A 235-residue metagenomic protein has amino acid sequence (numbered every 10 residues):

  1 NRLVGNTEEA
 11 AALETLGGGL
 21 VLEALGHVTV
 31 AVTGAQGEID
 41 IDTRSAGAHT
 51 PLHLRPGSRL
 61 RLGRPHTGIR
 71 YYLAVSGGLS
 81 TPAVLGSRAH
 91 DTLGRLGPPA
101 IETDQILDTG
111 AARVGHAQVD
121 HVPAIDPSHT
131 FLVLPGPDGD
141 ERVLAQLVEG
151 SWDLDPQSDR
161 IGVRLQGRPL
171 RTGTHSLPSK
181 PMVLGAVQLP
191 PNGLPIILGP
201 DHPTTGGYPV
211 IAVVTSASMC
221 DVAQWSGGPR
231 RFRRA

Functional and structural regions predicted by a protein language model:
N1-A235: Conserved "landmark" site that anchors the functional core of diverse proteins
